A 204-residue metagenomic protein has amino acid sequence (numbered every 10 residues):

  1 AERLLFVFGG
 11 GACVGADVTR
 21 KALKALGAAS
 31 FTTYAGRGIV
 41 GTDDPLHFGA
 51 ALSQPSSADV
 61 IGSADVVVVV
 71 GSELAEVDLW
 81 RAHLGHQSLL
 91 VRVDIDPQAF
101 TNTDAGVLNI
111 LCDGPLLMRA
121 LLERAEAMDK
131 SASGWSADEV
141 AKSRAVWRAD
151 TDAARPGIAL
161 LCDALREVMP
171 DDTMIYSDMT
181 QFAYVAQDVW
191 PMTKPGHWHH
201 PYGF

Functional and structural regions predicted by a protein language model:
A1-L5, I61-S63, A164-T173: Glycine-rich phosphate/diphosphate-binding loops that line cofactor/substrate pockets in enzymes
E2-V14, Y176: Glycine-rich phosphate/diphosphate-binding loops and the adjacent beta-loop-alpha structural elements that coordinate
G9-A16, A154-A159: Active-site glycine- and acidic-residue-rich loops that bind and position anionic ligands or nucleotide-like cofactors
G10-A12, G36, S72-A75, T180-F182: Short glycine-rich anion-binding loops that position phosphate/pyrophosphate groups of nucleotides and phosphorylated
G15-A35, T173: Redox- and metal-dependent alpha/beta enzyme cores, enriched for Fe-S-associated oxidoreductases and cofactor-handling
Y34-D138: Glycine-rich, acidic loop regions that bind phosphate or pyrophosphate groups
E139-F204: Active-site diphosphate/adenylate-binding microenvironment
